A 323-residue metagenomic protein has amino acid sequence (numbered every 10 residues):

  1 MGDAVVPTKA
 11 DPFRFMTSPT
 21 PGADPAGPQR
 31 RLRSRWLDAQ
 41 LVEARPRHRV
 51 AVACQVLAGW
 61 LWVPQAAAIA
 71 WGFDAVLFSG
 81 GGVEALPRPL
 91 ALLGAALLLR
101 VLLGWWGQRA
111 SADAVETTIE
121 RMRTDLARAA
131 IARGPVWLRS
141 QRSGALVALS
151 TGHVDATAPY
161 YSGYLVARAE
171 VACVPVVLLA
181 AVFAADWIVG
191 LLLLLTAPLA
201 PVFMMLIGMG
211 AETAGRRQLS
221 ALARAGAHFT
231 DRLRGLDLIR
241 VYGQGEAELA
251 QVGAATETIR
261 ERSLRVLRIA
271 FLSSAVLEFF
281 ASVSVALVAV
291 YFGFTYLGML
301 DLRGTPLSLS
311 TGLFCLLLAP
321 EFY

Functional and structural regions predicted by a protein language model:
M1-W62, R88, S111, A156 (+2 more regions): Membrane-integrated ABC transporters
P21-G22, A26, Q65-I69, A96-R139 (+7 more regions): Juxtamembrane helix-loop junctions of ABC transporter transmembrane domains
A39-P46, P135, G152-Y161, L165 (+3 more regions): An intracellular "coupling" helix at the cytosolic face of ABC transporter transmembrane type-1 domains
H48-L103, F183, I188, Y296-L309: Transmembrane helix-loop-helix hairpins at lipid-water interfaces of multipass membrane proteins, especially the type-1
V52, V56, G94, L98 (+7 more regions): Residue-level signature of the transmembrane alpha-helical core of multi-pass small-molecule transporters
L57-L61, Q65, I69, T151-L195 (+2 more regions): Hydrophobic alpha-helical transmembrane segments of ABC transporter permease domains
S79-G80, A181-L194, F280-Y323: Helix-loop-helix
R109-R128, V166-A169, L193-D237, Q244 (+2 more regions): Cytoplasmic coupling helices
